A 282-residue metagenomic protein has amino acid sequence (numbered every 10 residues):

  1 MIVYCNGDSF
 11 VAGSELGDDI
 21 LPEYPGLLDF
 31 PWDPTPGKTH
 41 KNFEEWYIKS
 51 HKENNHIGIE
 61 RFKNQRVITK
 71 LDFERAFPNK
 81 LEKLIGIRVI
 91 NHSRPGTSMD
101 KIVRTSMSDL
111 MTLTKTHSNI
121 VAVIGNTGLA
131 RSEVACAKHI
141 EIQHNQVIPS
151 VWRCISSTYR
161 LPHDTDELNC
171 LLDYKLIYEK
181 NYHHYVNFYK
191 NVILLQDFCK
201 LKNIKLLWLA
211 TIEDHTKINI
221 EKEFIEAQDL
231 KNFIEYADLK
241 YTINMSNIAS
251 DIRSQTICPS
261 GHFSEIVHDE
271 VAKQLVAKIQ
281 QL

Functional and structural regions predicted by a protein language model:
M1-K101, S264, E270: Serine-esterase "nucleophile elbow" of acetyl-processing enzymes
R104: Residue- and microsegment-level detector for short, conserved "hotspots" that frame catalytic or cofactor-binding
M107-L282: Alpha-helical cap/lid subdomain in secreted, periplasmic, or secretory-pathway luminal O-acyl-processing enzymes
